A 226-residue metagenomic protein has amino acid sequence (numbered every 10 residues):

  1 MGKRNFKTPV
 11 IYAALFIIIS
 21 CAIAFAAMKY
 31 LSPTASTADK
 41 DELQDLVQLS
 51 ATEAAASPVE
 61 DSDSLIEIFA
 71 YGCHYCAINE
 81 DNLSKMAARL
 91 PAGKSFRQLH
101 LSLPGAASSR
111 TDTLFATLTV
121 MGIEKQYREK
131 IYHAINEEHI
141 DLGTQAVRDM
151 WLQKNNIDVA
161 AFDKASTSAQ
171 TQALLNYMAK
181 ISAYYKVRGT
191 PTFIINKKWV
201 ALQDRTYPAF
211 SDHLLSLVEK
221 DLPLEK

Functional and structural regions predicted by a protein language model:
G2-A106, A179, K220-K226: Extracytoplasmic thiol/disulfide redox context detector
G2-A24, K154-K226: C-terminal cap of thioredoxin/glutaredoxin-like
N5, P33-D39, H139-T144, R205-F210: Alpha-helix capping and helix-coil boundary motifs
S62, G72-N79, P104-T111, V120 (+6 more regions): Solvent-exposed, acidic/flexible segments
A70, M86-A87, E138, W151 (+1 more regions): Tryptophan-centered motif/residue detector
I78, N82-K85, S109-T113, Q126 (+7 more regions): Extracytoplasmic/secreted proteins, especially bacterial periplasmic and envelope-associated proteins
D81-S84, P91, G122, I135 (+2 more regions): Residue-level detector of secondary-structure transition/capping positions
L90-V120, E124-Q153: Structural microenvironment flanking redox-active thiols in thiol-disulfide oxidoreductases
